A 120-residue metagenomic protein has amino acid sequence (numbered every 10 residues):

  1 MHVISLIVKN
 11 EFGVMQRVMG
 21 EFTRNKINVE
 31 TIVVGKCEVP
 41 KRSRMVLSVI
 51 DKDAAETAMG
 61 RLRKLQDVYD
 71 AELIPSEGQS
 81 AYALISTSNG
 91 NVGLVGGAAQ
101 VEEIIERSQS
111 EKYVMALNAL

Functional and structural regions predicted by a protein language model:
M1-R42, I50-L120: Long, contiguous binding/interaction regions
